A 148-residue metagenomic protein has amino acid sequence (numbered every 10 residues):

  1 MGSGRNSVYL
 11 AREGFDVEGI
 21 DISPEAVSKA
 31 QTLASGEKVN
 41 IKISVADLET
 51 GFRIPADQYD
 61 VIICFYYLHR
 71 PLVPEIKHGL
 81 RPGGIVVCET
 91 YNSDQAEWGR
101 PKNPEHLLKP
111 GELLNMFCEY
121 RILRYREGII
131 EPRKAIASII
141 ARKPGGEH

Functional and structural regions predicted by a protein language model:
D16-D21: Conserved SAM-binding motif I beta-strand of class I
S23-E25: Conserved SAM/SAH-binding beta-strand->alpha-helix loop
A30-Q31: Conserved SAM-binding loop
E37-T50: Conserved SAM-binding strand-loop segment of SAM-dependent methyltransferases
R53-V61: A short acidic, Gly/Pro-enriched loop at the edge of an enzyme's catalytic core that lines a small-molecule cofactor
L68-L80: A short, conserved alpha-helix within the catalytic core of class I
G84-Q95: Conserved beta-strand signature within the Rossmann-like core of class I S-adenosyl-L-methionine
E127-H148: Core SAM-dependent methyltransferase catalytic element
